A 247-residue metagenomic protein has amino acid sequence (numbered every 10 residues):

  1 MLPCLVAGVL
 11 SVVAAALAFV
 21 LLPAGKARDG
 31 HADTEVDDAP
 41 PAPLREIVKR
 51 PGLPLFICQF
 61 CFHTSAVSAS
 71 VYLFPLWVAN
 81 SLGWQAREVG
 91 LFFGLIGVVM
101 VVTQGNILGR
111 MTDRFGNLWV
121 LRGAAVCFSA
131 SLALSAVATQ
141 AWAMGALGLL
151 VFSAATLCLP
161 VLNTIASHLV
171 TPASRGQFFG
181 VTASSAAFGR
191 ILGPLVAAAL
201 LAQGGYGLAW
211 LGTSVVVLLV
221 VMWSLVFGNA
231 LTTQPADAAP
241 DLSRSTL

Functional and structural regions predicted by a protein language model:
M1-V9, A199-V217: A membrane-interface helix-boundary motif in multi-pass transporters
V9-G30, V220-G228: C-terminal membrane-cytosol helix-exit motif in multi-pass small-molecule transporters
P23-Q59, D241-L247: Juxtamembrane intracellular "pre-TM" segments in multi-pass secondary transporters
R50-L73, L149: Pair of pore-lining "gating" transmembrane helices in MFS-fold secondary transporters
Y72-V89: Short amphipathic helix-loop junctions that connect adjacent transmembrane helices in Major Facilitator Superfamily/SLC
T103-N117, L201: Helix-to-loop junctions at the C-terminal end of transmembrane segments in multipass secondary transporters
W119-L134: Structural signature of the two symmetry-related core transmembrane helices
L157-V170: Intracellular juxtamembrane helix-capping segments at the cytosolic ends of symmetry-related transmembrane helices
